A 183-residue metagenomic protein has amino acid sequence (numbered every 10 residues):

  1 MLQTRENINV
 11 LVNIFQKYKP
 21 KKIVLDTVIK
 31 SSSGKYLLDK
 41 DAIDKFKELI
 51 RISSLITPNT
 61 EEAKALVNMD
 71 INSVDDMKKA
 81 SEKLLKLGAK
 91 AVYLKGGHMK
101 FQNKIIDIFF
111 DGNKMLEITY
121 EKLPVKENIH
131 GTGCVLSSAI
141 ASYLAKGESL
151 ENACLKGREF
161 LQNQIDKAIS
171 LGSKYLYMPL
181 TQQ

Functional and structural regions predicted by a protein language model:
M1-E48: Glycine/small-residue-rich loop that forms an oxyanion/phosphate-binding "nest" at active or ligand-binding sites
T4-L11, A42-F46, S73-S81, T132 (+4 more regions): General structural feature for long, well-ordered alpha-helical segments within catalytic domains of soluble enzymes
F15-K19, G88, L144, G157-I169: Structural signal for hydrophobic packing residues in well-ordered secondary-structure cores of soluble enzyme domains
D39-M115, V125: Conserved phosphate/ATP/ADP-binding segment of small-molecule kinases
A65, K126-L150: Short, small-residue alpha-helix embedded
M115-L116, Y143-G157: Phosphate-handling active-site elements
L116-T119, N163: A structural signal for small-residue-enriched, beta-sheet-centric alpha/beta enzyme cores and oligomeric scaffold folds
E151-Q183: Charged C-terminal helix
